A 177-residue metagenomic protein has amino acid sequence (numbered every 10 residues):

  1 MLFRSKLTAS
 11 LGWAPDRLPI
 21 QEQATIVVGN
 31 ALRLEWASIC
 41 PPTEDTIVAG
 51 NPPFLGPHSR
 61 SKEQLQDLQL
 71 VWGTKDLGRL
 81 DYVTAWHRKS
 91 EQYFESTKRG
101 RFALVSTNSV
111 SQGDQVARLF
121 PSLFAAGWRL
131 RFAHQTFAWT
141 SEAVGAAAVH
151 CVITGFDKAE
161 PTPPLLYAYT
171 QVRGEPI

Functional and structural regions predicted by a protein language model:
M1-I177: Signature of N6-adenine DNA methyltransferases within the class I
